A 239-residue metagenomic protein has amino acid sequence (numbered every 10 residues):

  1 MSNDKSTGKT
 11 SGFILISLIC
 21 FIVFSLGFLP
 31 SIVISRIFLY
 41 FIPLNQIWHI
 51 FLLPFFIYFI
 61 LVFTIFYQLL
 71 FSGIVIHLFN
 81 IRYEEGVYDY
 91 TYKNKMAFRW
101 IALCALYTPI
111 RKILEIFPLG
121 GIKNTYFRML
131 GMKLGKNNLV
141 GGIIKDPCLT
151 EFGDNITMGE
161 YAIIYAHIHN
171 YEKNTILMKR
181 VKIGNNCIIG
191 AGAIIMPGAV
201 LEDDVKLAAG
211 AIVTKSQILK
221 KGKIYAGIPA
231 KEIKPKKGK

Functional and structural regions predicted by a protein language model:
M1-N124, R128, K237-K239: Terminal amphipathic alpha-helical/low-complexity segments used for targeting or macromolecular assembly
H49, N137, H167-H169: Histidine (H) residue identity feature
V75, T150-E151, V213-K215: Intrinsically disordered, low-complexity boundary segments flanking structured domains
E84, Y88, Y92, V140-I143 (+4 more regions): Flexible domain-boundary/linker segments
T108-N155, G159-Y165, I176, V181: Left-handed beta-helix
G159-Y161, Y165-H167, Y171-K239: Glycine-rich hexapeptide-repeat left-handed beta-helix
